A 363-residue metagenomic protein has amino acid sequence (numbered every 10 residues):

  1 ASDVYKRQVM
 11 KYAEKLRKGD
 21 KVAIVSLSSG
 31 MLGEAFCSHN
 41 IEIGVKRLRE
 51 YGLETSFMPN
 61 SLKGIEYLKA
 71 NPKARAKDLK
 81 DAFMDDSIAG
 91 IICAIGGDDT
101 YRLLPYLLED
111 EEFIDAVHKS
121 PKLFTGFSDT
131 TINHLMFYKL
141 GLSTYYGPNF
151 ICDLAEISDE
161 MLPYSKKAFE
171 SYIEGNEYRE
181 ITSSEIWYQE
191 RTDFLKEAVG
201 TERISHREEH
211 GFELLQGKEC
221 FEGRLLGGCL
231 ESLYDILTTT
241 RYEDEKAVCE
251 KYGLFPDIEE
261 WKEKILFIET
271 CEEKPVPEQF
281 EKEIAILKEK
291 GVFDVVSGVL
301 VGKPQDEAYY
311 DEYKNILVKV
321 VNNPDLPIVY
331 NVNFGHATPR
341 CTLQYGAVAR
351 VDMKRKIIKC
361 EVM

Functional and structural regions predicted by a protein language model:
A1-Y5: Short, small-residue-biased leader/transition segments that mark boundaries at the very start of proteins
V9-I88: ATP/NTP phosphate-donor binding region
S38-I41, P72-A76, L108-D110, F280-I286 (+1 more regions): Charged helix-capping and loop-helix junction motifs
F83-L108: Long, hydrophobic/aromatic-enriched structural stretches that serve as scaffold segments
L107-F137, S143-I151, P327: Short, acidic/small-residue loops that bind anionic groups at enzyme active sites
Y145-E231: Conserved anion/nucleotide-ligand pocket segment
L225-P277: Oxyanion-binding "anion nests"
Q279, A285-K288, D294, G298-M363: ATP/nucleoside-binding phosphotransfer catalytic cores, i.e., glycine-rich phosphate-binding loops
